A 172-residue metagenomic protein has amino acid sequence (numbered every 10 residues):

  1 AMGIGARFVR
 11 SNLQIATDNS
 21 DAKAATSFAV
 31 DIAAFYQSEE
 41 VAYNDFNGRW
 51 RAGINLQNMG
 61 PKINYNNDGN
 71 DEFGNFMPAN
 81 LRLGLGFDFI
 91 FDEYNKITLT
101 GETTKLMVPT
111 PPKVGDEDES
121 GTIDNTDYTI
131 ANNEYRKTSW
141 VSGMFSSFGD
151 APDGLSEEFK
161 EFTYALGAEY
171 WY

Functional and structural regions predicted by a protein language model:
A1-Y172: Outer-membrane beta-barrel porins/channels
